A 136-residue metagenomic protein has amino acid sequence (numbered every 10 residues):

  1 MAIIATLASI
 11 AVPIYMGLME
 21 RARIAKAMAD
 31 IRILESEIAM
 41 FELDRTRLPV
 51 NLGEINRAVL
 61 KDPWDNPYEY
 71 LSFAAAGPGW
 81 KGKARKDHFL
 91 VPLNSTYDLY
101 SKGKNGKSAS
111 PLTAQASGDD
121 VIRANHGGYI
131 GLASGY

Functional and structural regions predicted by a protein language model:
M1, M28, E35: Conserved catalytic core of two-component sensor histidine kinases
M1-M16: N-terminal single-pass transmembrane signal-anchor helix
I3, A22, G53: Conserved short-loop catalytic and cofactor-binding motifs
I14-I31: Aliphatic-rich helix starts adjacent to a transmembrane/signal segment
M19, I38, G103: Short, histidine-centered active-site or binding-site loop motifs used for metal coordination, general acid-base
S36-S95, Y136: Extracellular/periplasmic head regions of type IV pilus-like filament subunits
A76-Y136: Short, surface-exposed interaction loops/tails
